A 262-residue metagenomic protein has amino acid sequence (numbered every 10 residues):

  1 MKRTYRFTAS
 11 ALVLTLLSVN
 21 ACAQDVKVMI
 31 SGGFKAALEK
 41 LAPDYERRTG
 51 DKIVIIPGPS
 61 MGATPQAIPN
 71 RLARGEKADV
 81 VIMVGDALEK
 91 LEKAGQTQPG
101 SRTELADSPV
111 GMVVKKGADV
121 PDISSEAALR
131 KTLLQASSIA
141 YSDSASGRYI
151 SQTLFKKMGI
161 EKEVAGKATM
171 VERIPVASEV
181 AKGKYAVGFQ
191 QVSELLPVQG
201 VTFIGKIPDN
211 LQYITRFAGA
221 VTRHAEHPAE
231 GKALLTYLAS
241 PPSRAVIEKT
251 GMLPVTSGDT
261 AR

Functional and structural regions predicted by a protein language model:
M1-S10: Bacterial N-terminal signal peptides that target proteins for export
S10-A11, A21: Cleavable N-terminal signal peptides
L16-N20: N-terminal signal peptide c-region/cleavage motif recognized by signal peptidases
A23-Q66, N70-K77, D86-A94, P99 (+2 more regions): Exported/periplasmic ABC-transporter solute-binding proteins
I82: Phosphate-/polyanion-interacting regions in eukaryotic proteins
